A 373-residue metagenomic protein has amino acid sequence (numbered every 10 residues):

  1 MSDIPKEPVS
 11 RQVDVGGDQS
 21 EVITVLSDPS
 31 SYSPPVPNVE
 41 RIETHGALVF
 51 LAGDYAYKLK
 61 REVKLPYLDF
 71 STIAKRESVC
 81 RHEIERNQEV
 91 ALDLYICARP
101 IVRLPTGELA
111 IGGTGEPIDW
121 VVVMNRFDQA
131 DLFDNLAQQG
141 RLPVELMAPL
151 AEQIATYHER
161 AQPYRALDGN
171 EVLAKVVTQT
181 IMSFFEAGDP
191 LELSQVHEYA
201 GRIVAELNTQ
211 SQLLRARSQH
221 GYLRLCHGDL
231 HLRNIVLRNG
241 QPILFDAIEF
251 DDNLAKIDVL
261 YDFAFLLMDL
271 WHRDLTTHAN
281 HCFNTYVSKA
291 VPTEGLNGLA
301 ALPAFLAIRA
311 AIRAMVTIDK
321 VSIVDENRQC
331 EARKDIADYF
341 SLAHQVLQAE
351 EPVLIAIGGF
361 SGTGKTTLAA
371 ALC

Functional and structural regions predicted by a protein language model:
M1, I101-G107, K320-V324: Short regulatory "switch" loops immediately downstream of catalytic or recognition motifs within protein catalytic
S2-S27: Cysteine-rich, disulfide-bonded extracellular modules and peptides in secreted proteins and receptor ectodomains
Q12, N253-K256, H272, N297 (+5 more regions): Hydrophobic alpha-helical scaffolding
S20-H227, L232-I312: Conserved ATP-binding subdomain of kinase catalytic cores across diverse folds
I84-N87, F184, I318, L347 (+1 more regions): Generic helix-packing signal
Y286, I323-C373: Glycine-rich phosphate-binding loop of ATP-dependent small-molecule kinases
A310-S322: Extended, well-ordered alpha-helical segments in internal regulatory regions
